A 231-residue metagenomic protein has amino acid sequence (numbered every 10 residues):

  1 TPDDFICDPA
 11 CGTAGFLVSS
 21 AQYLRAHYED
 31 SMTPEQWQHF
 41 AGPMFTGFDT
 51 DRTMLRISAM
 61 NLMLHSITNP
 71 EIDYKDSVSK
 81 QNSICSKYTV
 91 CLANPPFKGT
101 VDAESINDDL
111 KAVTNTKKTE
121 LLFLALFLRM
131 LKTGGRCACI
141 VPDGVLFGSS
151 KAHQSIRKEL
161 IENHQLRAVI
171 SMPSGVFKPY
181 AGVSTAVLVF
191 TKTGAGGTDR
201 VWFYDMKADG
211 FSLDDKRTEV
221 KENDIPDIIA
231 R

Functional and structural regions predicted by a protein language model:
T1-A93, K98-T100, D109, K117 (+4 more regions): Conserved S-adenosyl-L-methionine
N82-R231: A conserved structural/catalytic subdomain of Rossmann-like adenosyl-cofactor enzymes
